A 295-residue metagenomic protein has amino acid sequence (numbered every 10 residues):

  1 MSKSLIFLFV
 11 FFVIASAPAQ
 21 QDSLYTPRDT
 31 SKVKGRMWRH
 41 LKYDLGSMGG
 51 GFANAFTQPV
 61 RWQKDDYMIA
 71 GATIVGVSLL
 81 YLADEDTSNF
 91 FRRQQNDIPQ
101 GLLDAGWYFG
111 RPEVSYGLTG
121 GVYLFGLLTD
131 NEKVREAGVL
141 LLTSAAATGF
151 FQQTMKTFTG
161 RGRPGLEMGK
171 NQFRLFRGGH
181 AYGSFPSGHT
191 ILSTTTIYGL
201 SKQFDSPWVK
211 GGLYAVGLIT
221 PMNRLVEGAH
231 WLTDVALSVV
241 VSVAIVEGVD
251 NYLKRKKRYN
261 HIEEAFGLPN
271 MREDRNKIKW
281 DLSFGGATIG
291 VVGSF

Functional and structural regions predicted by a protein language model:
M1-T30: Cleavable N-terminal export/targeting peptides
A19-I69, Y108-Y116, L128, R135-E136 (+2 more regions): Replace "edges of transmembrane helices
A70-I74: Alpha-helical transmembrane segments
G76-D86: Alpha-helical transmembrane segments of multi-pass membrane proteins
Y81-L82, Q95, F295: Transmembrane beta-strands of outer-membrane beta-barrel pores
D84-Q94: Membrane-interface helix-loop junction between the first two transmembrane segments
R92-L103: Perimembrane loop-to-helix junctions flanking transmembrane segments
Y116-V122: Hydrophobic cores of alpha-helical transmembrane segments in multi-pass inner/ER membrane proteins, independent
